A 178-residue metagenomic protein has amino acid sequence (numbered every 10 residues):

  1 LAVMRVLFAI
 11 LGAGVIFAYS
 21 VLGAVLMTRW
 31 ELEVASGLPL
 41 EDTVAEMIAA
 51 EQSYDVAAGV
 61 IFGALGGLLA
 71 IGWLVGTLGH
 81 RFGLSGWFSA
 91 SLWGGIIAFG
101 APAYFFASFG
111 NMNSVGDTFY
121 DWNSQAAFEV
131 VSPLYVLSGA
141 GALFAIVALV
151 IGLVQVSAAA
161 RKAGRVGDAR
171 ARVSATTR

Functional and structural regions predicted by a protein language model:
L1-L7, G72-F99, V156-R178: Cytoplasmic juxtamembrane regions at transmembrane-helix boundaries
L1-W30, A145-G164: Cytosolic juxtamembrane helix and N-cap/initiation of the first transmembrane helix
V6-I10, V60, G86-A90, S132-G139: Alpha-helical transmembrane segments of integral membrane proteins
A9-T28, W87-A107: Hydrophobic alpha-helical membrane-insertion segments
L22-G63, F105-S138: Membrane interfacial helix motifs at helix-loop boundaries and amphipathic/re-entrant anchors
A58-A64, W93-I96, A101, A140 (+1 more regions): Hydrophobic multi-pass inner-membrane translocation pores used for secretion and envelope-lipid/glycan export
A58-G79, A142-L143: Hydrophobic alpha-helical transmembrane segments
A101-R178: Alpha-helical transmembrane segments of multi-pass integral membrane proteins, characterized by long hydrophobic
